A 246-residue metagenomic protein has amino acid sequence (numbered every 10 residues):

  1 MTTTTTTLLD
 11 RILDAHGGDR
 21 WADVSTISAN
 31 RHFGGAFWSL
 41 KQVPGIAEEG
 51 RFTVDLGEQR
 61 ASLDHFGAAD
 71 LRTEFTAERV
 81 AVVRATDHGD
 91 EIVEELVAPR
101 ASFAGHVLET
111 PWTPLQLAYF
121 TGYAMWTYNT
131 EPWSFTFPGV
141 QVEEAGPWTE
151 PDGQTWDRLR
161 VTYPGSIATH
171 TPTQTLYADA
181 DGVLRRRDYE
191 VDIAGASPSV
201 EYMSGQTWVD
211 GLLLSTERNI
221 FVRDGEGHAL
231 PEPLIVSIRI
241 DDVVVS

Functional and structural regions predicted by a protein language model:
M1-S25: Generic N-terminal segment detector
T2-T7, T86-S166: Flexible, processing/modification-adjacent segments and terminal tails in exported/periplasmic/extracellular proteins
I12, F52-V54, S204-Q206: Extended lipid/amphipathic-ligand handling interfaces
H16-L96, E144: N-terminal mature ectodomain segment of secretory-pathway/periplasmic proteins
W21-D23, W38-L40, Y128, R185 (+2 more regions): Tryptophan-centered motif/residue detector
F37-A47, Q59-G67, M125-Q141, Y163-T169 (+1 more regions): Short, solvent-exposed secondary-structure boundary motifs
A69-T113, A229-V245: Catalytic loop of the DD-peptidase/beta-lactamase superfamily, centered on the K-T-G motif and neighboring
D152-S246: Gly/Pro-enriched, hydrophobic low-complexity segments that function as extracytoplasmic propeptides/linkers
